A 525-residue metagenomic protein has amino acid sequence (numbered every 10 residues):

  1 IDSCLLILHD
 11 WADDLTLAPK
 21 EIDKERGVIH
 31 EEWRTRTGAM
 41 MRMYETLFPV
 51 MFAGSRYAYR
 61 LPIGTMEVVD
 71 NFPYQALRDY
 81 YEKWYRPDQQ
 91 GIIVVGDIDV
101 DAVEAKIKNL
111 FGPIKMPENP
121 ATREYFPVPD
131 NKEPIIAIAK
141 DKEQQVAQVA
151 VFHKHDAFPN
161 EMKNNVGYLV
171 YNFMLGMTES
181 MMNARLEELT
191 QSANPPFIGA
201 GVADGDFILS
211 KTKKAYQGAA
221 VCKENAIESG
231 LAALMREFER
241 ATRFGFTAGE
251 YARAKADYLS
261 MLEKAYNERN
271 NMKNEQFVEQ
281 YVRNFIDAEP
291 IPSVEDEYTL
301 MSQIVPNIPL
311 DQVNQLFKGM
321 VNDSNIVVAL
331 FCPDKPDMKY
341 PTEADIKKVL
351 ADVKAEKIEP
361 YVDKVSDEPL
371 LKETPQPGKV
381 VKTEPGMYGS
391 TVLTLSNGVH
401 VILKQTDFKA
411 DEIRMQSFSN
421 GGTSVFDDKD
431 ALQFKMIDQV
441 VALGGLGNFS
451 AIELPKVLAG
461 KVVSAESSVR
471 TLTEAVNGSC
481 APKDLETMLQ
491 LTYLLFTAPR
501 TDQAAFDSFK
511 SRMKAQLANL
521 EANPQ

Functional and structural regions predicted by a protein language model:
I1-D10, M40-V68, Q89-V95, Q145-V166 (+6 more regions): M16 family metallopeptidases and their MPP-like homologs
D13: Zn2+-dependent peptidoglycan hydrolase active-site motif and core
T16-L17, I22, I308-Q312, L316 (+2 more regions): Peptidyl-prolyl cis-trans isomerase
K24-W33, G38: Short, structured secondary-structure elements that scaffold catalytic or ligand/cofactor-binding regions
R26, L77-K108, S324-I326, Q525: Non-catalytic, conformational "gating/processing" segments within enzyme and secreted inhibitor domains
V68-L77: Alpha-helical scaffold elements lining the catalytic groove of polysaccharide deacetylases
D79-W84, F207-L209, K318, A465-S467: Short, flexible, solvent-exposed loop/turn segments with mixed acidic/basic and small polar residues
D99-E187, Q191-A193, A252-A256, E263 (+1 more regions): Proteolytic maturation boundary segments
